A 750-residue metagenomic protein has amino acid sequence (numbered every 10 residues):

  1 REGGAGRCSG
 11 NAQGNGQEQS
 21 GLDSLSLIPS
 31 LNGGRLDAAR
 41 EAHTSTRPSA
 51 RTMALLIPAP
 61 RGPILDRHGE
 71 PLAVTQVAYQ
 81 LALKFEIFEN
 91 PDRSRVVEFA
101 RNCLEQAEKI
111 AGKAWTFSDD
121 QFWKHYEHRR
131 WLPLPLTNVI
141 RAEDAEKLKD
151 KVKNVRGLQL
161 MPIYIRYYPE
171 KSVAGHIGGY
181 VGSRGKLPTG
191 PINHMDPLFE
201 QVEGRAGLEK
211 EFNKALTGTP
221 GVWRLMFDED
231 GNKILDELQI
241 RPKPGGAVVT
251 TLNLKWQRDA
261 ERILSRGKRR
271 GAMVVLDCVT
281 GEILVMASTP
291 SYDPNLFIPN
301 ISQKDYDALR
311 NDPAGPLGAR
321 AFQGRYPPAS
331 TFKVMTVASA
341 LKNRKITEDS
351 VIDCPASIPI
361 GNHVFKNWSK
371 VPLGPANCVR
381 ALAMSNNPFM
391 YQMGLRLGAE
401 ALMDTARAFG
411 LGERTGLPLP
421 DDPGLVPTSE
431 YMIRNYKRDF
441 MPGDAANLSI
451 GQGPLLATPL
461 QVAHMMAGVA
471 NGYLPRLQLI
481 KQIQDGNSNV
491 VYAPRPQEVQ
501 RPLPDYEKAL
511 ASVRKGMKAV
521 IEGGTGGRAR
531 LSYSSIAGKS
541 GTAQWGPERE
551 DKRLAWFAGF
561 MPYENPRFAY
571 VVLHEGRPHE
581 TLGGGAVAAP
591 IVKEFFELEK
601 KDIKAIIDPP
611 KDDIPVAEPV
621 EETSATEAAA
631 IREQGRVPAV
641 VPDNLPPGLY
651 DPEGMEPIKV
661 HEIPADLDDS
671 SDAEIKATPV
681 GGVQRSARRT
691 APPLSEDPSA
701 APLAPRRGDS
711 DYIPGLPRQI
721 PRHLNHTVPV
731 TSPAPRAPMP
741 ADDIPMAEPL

Functional and structural regions predicted by a protein language model:
Q19, A73, D119, F227-Q239 (+10 more regions): Beta-lactam-recognizing serine transpeptidase/beta-lactamase-like catalytic domain environment
D37-A38, A73-A78, L83, I87 (+4 more regions): Small/polar-residue-rich segments within soluble enzyme cores
A50-R51, K255-M273, S291-N295, P316-G318: Beta-lactamase-like hydrolase cores
R51, L56-P60, P220, G267-G271 (+1 more regions): Short, small/polar residue-rich loop motifs at catalytic or cofactor-binding pockets
P133, G231-G271: Conserved, well-ordered alpha-helix/loop/beta-strand core segments that scaffold catalytic motifs
F199-M226, G267-I298, L402: Carboxylate/His-rich catalytic cores and anion/metal-binding grooves
V490-Q497, A586-H661, A665-D668, T690: Short, gly/Ser/Thr-rich active-site loops of penicillin-recognizing serine hydrolases
S671, A677-G681, R685-L750: Long, low-complexity, intrinsically disordered segments
